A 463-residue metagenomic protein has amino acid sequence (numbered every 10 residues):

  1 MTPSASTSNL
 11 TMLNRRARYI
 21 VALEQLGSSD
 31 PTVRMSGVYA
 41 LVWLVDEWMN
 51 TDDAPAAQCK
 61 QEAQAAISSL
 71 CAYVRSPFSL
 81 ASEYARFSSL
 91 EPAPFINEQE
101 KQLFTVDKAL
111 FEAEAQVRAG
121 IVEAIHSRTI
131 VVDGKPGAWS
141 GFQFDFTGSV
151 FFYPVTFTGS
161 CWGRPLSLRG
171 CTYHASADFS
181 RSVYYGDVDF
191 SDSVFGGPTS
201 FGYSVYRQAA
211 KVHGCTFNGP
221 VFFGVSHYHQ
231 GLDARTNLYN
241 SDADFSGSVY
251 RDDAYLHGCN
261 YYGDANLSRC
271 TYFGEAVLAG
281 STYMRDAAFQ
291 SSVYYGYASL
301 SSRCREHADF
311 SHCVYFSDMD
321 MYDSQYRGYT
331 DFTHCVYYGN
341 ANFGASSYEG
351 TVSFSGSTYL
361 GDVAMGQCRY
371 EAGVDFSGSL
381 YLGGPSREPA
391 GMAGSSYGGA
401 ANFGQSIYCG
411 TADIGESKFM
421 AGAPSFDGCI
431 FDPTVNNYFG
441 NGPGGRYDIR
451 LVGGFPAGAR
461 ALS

Functional and structural regions predicted by a protein language model:
M1-R18: Membrane-embedded hydrophobic alpha-helical segments
A17-E24, S29-Y39, E47-Y84, S89-S463: N-terminal leader/targeting and pre-domain segments
